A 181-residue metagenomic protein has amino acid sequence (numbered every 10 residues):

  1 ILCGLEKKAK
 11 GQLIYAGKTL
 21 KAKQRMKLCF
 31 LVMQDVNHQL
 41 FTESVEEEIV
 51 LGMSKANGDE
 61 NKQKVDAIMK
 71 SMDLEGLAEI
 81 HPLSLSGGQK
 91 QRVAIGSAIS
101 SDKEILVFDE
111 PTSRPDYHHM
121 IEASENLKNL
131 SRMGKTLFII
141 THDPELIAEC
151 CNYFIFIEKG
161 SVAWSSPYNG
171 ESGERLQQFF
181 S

Functional and structural regions predicted by a protein language model:
C3: Helix-to-loop junction immediately C-terminal to a conserved catalytic motif
G11-R25: Conserved ABC transporter NBD signature motif
E60-L77: Conserved ABC ATPase "signature" region
H81-L85, Q89: Conserved ABC ATPase signature
L106-D109: Catalytic Walker B motif of ABC-type/P-loop ATPase nucleotide-binding domains
T141-H142: H-loop/switch region of ABC-family ATPase nucleotide-binding domains
S161-S181: Conserved beta-strand-loop-alpha-helix hinge in the C-terminal portion of ABC ATPase nucleotide-binding domains
